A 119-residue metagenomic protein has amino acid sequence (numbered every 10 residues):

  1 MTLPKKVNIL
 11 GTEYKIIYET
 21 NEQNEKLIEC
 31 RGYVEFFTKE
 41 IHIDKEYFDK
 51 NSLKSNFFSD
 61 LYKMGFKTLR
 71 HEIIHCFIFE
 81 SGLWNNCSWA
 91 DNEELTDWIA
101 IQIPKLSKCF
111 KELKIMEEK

Functional and structural regions predicted by a protein language model:
M1-L3, E118-K119: Short, Lys/Arg-enriched, disordered terminal segments
K5-G65, C76-E80, W84-Q102: Active-site scaffold of zinc-dependent metalloenzymes
H71, H75: Histidine-centered divalent metal-coordination motifs
K111-K119: Long, well-structured alpha-helical subdomains associated with metal-dependent extracellular/ecto-lumenal hydrolases
